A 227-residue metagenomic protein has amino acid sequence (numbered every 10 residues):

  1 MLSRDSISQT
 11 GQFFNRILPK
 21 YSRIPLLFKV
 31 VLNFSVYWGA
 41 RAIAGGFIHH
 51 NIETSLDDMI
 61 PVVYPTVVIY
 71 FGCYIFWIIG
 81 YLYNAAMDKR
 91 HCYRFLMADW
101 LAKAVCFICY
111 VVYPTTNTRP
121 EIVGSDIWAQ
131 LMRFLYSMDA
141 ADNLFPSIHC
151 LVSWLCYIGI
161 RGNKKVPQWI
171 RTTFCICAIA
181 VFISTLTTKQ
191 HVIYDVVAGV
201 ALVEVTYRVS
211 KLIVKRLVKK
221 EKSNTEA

Functional and structural regions predicted by a protein language model:
L2-F76, M132: N-terminal transmembrane-helix/juxtamembrane module of multi-pass inner/ER membrane proteins
V31, I69-F76, I148-V152, V197-A201: Membrane-embedded alpha-helical segments of multi-pass membrane proteins, especially the transmembrane helices
F34-S35, K103-V112, I176-T187: Aromatic-anchored segments of alpha-helical transmembrane domains
R41-S55, A85-W169, L217-A227: Membrane-interface loops
F76-G80, V152-I158, I176-S184: Hydrophobic, membrane-inserted alpha-helices
P120-E121, A141-F145, A180-Y207: Interfacial helix-loop-helix junctions of multi-pass membrane proteins
Y157-R161, V203-K211: Hydrophobic transmembrane alpha-helices
